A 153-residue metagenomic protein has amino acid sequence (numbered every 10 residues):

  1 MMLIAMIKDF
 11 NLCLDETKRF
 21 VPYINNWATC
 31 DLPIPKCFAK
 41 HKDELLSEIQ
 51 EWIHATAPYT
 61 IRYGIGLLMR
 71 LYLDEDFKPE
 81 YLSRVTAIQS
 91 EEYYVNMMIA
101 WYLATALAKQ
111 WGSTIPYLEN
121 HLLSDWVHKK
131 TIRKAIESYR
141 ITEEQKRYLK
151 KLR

Functional and structural regions predicted by a protein language model:
M1-R153: Alpha-helical scaffold domains
